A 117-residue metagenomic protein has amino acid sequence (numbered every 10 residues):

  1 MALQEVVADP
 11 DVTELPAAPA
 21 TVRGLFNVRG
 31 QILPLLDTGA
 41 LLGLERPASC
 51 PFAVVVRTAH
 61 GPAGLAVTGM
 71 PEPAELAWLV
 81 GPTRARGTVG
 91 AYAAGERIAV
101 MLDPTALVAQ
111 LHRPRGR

Functional and structural regions predicted by a protein language model:
M1-R117: An acidic, low-aromatic, low-complexity terminal/linker signal
